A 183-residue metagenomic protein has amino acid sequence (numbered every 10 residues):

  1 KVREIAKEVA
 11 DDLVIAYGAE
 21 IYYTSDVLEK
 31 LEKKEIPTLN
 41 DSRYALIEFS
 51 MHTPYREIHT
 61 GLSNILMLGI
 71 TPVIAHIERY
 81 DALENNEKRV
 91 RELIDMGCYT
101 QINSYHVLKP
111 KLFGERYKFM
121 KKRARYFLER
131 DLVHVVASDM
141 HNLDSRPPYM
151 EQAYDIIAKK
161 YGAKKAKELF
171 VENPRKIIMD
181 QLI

Functional and structural regions predicted by a protein language model:
K1-Q101: Extended substrate/RNA-proximal surfaces in nucleic-acid metabolism proteins
Y22-T24, R79-L83, V107-P110, H141-S145: Active-site environment of divalent metal-dependent phosphoester hydrolases
H76, D139, P174: Conserved, mostly hydrophobic/aromatic
G97-K111: His/Asp/Glu-enriched short active-site or ligand-binding loop at hydrolase and phosphoryl-transfer sites
R123-A124: Non-catalytic terminal regions with compositionally biased, polar/charged low complexity
R130-P147: Short acidic/histidine-rich active-site segments
M150-I183: Mid-to-C-terminal alpha-helical segments outside catalytic/metal-binding sites
